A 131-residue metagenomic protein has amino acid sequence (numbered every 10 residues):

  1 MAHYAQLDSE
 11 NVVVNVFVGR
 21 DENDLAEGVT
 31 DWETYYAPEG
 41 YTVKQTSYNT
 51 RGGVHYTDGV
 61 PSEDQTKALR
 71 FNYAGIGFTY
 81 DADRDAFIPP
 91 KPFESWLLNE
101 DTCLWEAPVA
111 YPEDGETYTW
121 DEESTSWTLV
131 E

Functional and structural regions predicted by a protein language model:
M1-E131: Interaction-interface detector
